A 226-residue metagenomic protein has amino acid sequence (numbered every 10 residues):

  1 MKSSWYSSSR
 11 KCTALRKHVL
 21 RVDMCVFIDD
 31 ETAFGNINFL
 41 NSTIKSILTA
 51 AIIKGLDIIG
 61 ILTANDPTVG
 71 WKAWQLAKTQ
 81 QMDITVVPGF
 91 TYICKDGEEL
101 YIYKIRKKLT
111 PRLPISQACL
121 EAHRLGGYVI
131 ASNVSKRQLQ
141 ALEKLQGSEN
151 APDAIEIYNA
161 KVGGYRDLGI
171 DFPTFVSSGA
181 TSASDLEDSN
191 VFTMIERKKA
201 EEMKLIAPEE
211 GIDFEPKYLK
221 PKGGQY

Functional and structural regions predicted by a protein language model:
M1-N38, K45, T49-A50, W71-M82 (+4 more regions): Charged catalytic cores and adjacent phosphate/nucleic-acid-binding surfaces used for phosphate/nucleic-acid chemistry
I28, I58-N65: Ser/Thr-glycine-rich phosphate-binding loops at phosphate-binding pockets of nucleotides, nucleotide cofactors
S46-G60: Catalytic domains of carbohydrate-active enzymes, especially glycoside hydrolases
G55-D57, M82-I84, L125-Y128: Loop/turn elements at helix/coil->beta-strand transitions in domains of secreted/extracellular proteins
G60-I61, A131, E156: Conserved beta-strand positions in the central sheet of alpha/beta enzyme cores
L62, P114-I115: Short, structural beta-strand-to-alpha-helix junction motif
A64, T91, V134: Short, ordered loop/turn segments at secondary-structure junctions
T85-G89: Hydrophobic/aromatic-rich structural module bridging two neighboring secondary-structure elements via a short loop
